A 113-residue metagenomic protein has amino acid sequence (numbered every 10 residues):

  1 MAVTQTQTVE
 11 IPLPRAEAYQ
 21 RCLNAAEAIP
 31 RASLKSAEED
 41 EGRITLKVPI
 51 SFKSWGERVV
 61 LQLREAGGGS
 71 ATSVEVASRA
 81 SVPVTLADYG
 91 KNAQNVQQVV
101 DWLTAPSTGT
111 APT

Functional and structural regions predicted by a protein language model:
M1-T113: Ser/Thr-rich, low-complexity intrinsically disordered terminal regions
